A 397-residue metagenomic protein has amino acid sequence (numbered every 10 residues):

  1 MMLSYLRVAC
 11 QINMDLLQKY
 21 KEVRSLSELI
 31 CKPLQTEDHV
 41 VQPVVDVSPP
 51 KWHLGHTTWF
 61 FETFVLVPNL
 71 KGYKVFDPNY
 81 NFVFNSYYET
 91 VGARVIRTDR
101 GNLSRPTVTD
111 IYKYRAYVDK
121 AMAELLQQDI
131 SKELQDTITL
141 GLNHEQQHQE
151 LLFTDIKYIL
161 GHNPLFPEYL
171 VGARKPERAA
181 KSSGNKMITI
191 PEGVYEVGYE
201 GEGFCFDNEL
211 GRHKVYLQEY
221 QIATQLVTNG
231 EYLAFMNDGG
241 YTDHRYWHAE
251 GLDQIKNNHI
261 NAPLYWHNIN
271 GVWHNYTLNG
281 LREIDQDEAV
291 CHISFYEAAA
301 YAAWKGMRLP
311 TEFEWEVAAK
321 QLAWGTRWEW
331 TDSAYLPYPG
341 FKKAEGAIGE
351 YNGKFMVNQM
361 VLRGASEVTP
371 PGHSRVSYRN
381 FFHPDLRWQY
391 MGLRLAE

Functional and structural regions predicted by a protein language model:
S4, L17, E28-L34, D38-V41 (+4 more regions): Extended beta-strand/loop cores of jelly-roll/beta-sandwich
V8-A9: Acidic, Ala/Val/Gly-enriched low-complexity intrinsically disordered segments
N13: Short, aromatic/basic-rich helix-turn unit that serves as a nucleic-acid recognition element
Y20: Zn2+-dependent metallopeptidase catalytic core
L210-H213, G239-I260, A323-E397: Surface-exposed recognition segments
D287, C291, F313-W324, P339-K342: Short, well-ordered junction/capping motifs at the entry into regular secondary structure
